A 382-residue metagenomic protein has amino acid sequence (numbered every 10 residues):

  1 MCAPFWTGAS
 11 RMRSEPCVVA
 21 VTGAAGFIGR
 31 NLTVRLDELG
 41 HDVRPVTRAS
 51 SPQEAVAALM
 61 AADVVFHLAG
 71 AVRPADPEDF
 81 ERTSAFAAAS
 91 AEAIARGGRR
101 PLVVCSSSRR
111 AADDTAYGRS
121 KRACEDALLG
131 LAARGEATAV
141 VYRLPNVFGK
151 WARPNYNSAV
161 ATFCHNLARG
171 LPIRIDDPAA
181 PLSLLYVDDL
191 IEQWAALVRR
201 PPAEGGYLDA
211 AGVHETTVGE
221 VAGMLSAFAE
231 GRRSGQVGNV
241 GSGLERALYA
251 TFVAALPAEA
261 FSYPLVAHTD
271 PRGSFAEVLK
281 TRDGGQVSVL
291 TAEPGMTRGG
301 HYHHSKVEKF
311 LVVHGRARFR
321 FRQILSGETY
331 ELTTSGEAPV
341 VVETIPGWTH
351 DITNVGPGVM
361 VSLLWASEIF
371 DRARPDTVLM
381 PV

Functional and structural regions predicted by a protein language model:
C17-D37: N-terminal Rossmann NAD(P)H-binding glycine-rich loop of SDR-like oxidoreductase domains
S50-G97, S108-D114: NAD(P)H-binding glycine-rich loop region in Rossmannoid oxidoreductase-like domains and their noncatalytic homologs
A88-D126, A132-G135, A139-Y142: Conserved Rossmann-fold NAD(P)-dependent oxidoreductase catalytic core, especially the SDR/UDP-sugar
D126-R153, H165-A180: Conserved beta-loop-beta element that borders a ligand/cofactor-binding pocket
P154-T162, A179-R199, G219-G223: Substrate-positioning beta->alpha
A196-A267: Mid/C-terminal beta-alpha module of Rossmann-like enzyme folds, strongest in SDR-family dehydrogenases/epimerases
Q323-P346: Short acidic-glycine-tyrosine-enriched beta hairpin
L325-E328, T353-V382: Double-stranded beta-helix
